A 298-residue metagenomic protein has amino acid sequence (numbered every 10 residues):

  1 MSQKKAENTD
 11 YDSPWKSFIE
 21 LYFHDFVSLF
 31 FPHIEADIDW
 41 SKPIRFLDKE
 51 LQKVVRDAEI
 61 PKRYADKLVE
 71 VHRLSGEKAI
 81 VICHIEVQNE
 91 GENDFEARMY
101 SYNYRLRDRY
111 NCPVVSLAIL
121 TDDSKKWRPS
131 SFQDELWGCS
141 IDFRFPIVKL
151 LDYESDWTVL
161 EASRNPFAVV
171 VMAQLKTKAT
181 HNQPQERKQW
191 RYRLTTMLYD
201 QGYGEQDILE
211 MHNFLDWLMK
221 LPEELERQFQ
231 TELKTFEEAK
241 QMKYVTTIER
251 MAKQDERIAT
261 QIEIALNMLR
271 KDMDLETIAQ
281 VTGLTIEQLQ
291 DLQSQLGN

Functional and structural regions predicted by a protein language model:
M1-P222, E226: Conserved single-residue anchors adjacent to enzymatic active/cofactor-binding motifs
S75-N89, H181, Q185-N298: Short, charged alpha-helical interaction segments and adjacent helix-coil junctions
